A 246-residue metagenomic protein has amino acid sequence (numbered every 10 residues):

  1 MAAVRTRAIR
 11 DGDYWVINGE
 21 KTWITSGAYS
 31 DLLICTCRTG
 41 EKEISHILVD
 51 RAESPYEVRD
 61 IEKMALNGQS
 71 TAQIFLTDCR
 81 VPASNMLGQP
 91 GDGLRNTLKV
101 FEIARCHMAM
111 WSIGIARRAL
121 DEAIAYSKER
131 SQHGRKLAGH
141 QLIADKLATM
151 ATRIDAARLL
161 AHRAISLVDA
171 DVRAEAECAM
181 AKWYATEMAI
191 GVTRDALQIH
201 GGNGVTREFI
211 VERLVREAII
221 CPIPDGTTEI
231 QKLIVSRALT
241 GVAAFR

Functional and structural regions predicted by a protein language model:
M1, R10-W15, Q73-F75, D92 (+1 more regions): Alpha-helical interface subdomain recognition
M1-A2, S26-S30, G68-Q69, G88: Short glycine/proline-enriched turns and hinge-like loops at secondary-structure junctions
R5, D13-Y14, N18-R59: A short core secondary-structure module
I9, C35-R38, L48-D50, F75-T77 (+2 more regions): Short beta-strand-to-turn element immediately C-terminal to the catalytic PLP-Schiff-base lysine in fold type I
I24-G27, K63-G68, F101, H107-W111: Short alpha-helix boundary/capping segments
V49-S54, A83-S84, R117: Basic, amphipathic alpha-helical recognition segments used for DNA target recognition
A52-R80: Flexible, small-/acidic-enriched active-site or ligand-binding loops
D78-N96: Long, acidic (Asp/Glu-rich), low-complexity accessory segments flanking structured domains
